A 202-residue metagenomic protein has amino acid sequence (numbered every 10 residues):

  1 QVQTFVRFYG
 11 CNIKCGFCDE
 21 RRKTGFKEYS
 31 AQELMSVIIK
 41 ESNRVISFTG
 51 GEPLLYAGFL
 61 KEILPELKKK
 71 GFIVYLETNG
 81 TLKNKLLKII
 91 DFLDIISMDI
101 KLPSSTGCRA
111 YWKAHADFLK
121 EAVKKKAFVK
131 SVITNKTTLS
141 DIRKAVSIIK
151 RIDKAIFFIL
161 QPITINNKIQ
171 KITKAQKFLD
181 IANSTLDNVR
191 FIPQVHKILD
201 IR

Functional and structural regions predicted by a protein language model:
Q1-F5, Y9, I13-F17, D180-R190: Flexible, acidic/Gly-rich N-terminal and inter-domain linker regions that tether and position cofactor-handling modules
V2-F5, Y9, F17-D94: Conserved Radical SAM active-site core
L55-V189, Q194-R202: Conserved AdoMet/S-adenosylmethionine-binding subsite of the radical SAM
